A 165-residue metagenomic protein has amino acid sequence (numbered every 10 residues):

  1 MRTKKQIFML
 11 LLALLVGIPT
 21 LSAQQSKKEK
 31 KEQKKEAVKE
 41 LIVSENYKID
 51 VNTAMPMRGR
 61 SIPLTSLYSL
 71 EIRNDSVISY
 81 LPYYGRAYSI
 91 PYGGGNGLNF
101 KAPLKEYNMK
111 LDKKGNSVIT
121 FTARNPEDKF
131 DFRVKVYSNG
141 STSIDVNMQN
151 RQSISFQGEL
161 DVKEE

Functional and structural regions predicted by a protein language model:
M1-E29: Bacterial Sec-dependent N-terminal signal peptides
M9, V16, I42-S44, F100 (+1 more regions): A generic structural signal for short, non-catalytic loop/turn and secondary-structure boundary residues
K28-Y88: N-terminal secretory signal peptides
K31, A102-E165: Helix-rich interaction surfaces within compact, conserved domain-sized segments that mediate assembly or partner
M55-P63, P91-K101, T120-E127: Short, solvent-exposed secondary-structure boundary motifs
R60-S61, Y88-G93, D131, S153-G158: A short, polar/proline- and glycine-enriched secondary-structure boundary/capping micro-motif
L70-N116: Mature extracytoplasmic domains of secretory-pathway proteins
